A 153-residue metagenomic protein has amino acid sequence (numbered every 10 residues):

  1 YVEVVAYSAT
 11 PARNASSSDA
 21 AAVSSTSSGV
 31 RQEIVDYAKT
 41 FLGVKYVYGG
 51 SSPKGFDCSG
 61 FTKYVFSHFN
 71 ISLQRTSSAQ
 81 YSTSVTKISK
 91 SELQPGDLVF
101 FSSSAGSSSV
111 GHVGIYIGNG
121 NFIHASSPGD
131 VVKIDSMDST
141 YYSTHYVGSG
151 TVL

Functional and structural regions predicted by a protein language model:
Y1-K45, S91, S143-T144, G148-L153: Intrinsically disordered, low-complexity, Pro/Ser/Thr/Asn/Gly/Ala-rich spacer/linker segments adjacent to signal
T26-E33, G50-D57, V85-S91, G106-S108 (+1 more regions): Extracytoplasmic/periplasmic, Sec-exported soluble proteins
T40, K45-P95, Y146: Catalytic cysteine-centered active-site loop
F61, G114, S149: Short hydrophobic/aromatic patches on the structural cores and recognition surfaces of FHA
I71-D130: ...with weaker cross-activation on analogous glycine-rich loops/strands in unrelated enzymes
R75, H124, S136, G148-T151: Structural signal for conserved beta-strand scaffold positions within catalytic alpha/beta enzyme cores
Q94-P95, D138-Y142: C-terminal active-site subregion of NodB/CE4 polysaccharide deacetylases
G129-M137: Low-complexity, intrinsically disordered Gly/Pro/Thr-rich segments
